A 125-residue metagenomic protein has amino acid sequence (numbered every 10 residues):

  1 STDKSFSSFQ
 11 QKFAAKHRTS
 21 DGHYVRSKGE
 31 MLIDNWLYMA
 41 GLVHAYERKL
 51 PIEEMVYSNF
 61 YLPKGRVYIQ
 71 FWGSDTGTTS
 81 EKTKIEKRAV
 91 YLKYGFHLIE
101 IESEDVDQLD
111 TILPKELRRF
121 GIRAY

Functional and structural regions predicted by a protein language model:
S1-Y125: Nucleic-acid endo/exonuclease domains
